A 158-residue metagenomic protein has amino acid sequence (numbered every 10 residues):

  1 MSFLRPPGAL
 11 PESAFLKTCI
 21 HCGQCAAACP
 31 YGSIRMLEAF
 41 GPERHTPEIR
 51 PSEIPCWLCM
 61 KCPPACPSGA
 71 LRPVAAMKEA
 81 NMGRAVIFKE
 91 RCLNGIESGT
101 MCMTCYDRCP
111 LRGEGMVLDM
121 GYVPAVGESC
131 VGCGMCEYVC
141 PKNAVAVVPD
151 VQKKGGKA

Functional and structural regions predicted by a protein language model:
M1-A158: Non-ligating segments of multi-cofactor redox enzymes
